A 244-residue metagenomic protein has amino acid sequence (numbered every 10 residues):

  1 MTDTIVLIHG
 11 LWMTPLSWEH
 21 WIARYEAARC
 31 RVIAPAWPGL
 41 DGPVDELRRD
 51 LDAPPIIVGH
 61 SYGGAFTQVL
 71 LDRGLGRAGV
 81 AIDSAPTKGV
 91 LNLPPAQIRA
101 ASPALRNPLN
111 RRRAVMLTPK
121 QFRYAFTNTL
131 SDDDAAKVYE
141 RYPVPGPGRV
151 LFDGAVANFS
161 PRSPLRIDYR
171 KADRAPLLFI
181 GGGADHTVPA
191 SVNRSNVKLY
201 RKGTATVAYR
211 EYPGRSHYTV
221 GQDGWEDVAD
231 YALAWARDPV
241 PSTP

Functional and structural regions predicted by a protein language model:
G10-M13, S61, G183-A184: Active-site glycine-rich loops that stabilize anionic/oxyanionic intermediates across multiple enzyme folds
W12-H20, V32: Serine-hydrolase catalytic-loop signature spanning alpha/beta hydrolases and amidase-signature enzymes
Y25-D45: Conserved alpha/beta-hydrolase
P54-V90: Conserved hydrolase catalytic core segment
G76-R112, V150-F159: Flexible "cap/lid" loop of the alpha/beta hydrolase fold
D173, F179-G181, D185: Short beta-strand/loop motif that positions the catalytic acidic residue of the alpha/beta-hydrolase fold
H186-S195: Conserved alpha/beta-hydrolase "acid-adjacent" motif
G203-P244: Catalytic active-site module of serine/aspartate enzymes centered on a nucleophile-bearing elbow/loop
